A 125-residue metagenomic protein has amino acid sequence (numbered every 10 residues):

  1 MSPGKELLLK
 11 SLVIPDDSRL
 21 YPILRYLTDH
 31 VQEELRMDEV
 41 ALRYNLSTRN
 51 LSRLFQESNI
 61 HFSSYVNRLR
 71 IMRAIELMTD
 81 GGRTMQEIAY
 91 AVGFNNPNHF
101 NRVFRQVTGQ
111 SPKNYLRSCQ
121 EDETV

Functional and structural regions predicted by a protein language model:
M1-R25, D29, E33, M37-Y44 (+2 more regions): Short, Lys/Arg-enriched, Trp-marked, Pro/Gly-tolerant hinge/linker segments that flank
R25, E34, D38, Q56-N95 (+1 more regions): Terminal helix-turn-helix DNA-binding modules in bacterial transcription factors
L42, R53, Y90-A91, Q106: Alpha-helical residues within the helix-turn-helix
R43, S47, N95-N96: Short coil turns linking two alpha-helices in DNA-binding domains
L51-S52, H99-F100, F104: Short hydrophobic/aromatic patch on the recognition helix
F55-Q56, F94, F104-R105, G109: Conserved acetyl-CoA-binding loop of GNAT-fold acetyltransferases
R102-V125: …primarily DNA-binding HTH/wHTH and HhH modules…
